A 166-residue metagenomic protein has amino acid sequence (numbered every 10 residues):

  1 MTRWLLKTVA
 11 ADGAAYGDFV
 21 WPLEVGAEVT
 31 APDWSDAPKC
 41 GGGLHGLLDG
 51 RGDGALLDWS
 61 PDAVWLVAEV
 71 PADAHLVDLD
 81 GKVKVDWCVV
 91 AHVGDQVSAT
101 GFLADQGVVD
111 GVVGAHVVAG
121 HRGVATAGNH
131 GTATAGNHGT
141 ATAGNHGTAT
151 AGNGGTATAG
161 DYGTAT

Functional and structural regions predicted by a protein language model:
M1-T166: Short, glycine-biased loop/turn motifs at secondary-structure junctions and in low-complexity Ser/Thr/Pro-rich termini
